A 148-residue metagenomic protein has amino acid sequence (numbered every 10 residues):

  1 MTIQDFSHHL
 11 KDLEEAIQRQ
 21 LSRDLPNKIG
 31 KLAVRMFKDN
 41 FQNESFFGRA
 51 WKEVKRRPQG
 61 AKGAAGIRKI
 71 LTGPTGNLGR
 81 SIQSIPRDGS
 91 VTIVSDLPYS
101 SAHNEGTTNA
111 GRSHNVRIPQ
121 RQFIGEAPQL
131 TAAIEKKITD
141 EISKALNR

Functional and structural regions predicted by a protein language model:
M1-R148: Short, Lys/Arg-rich flexible segments
